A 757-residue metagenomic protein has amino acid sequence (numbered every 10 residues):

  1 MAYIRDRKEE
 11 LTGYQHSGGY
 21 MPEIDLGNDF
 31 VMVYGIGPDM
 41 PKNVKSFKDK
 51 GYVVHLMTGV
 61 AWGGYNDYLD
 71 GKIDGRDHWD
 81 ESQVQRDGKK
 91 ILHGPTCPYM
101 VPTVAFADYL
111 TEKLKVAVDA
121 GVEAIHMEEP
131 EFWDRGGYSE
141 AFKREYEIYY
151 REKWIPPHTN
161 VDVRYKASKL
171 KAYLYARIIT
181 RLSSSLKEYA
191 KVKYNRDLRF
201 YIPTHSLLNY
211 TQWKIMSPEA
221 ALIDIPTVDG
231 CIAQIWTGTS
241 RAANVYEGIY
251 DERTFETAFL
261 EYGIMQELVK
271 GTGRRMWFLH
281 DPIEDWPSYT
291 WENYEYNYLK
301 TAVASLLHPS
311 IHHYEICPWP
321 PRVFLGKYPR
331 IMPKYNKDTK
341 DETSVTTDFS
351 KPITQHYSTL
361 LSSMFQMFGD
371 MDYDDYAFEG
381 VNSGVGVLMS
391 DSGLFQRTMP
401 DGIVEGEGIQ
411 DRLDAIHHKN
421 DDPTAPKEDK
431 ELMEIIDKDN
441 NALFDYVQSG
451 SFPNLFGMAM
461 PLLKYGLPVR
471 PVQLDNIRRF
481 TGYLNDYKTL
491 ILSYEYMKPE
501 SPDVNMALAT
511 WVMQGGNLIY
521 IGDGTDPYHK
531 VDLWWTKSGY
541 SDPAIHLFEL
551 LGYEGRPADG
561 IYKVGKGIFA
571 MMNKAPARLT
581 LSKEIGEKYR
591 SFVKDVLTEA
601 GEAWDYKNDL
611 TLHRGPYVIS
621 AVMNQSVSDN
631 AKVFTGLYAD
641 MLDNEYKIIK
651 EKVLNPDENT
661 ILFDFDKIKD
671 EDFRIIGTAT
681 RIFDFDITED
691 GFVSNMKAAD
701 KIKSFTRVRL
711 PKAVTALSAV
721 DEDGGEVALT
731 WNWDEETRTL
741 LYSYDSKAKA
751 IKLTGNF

Functional and structural regions predicted by a protein language model:
I4-S46, V116-A124, P226-C231, T301-H313 (+2 more regions): Catalytic domains of carbohydrate-active enzymes, especially glycoside hydrolases
D6-H16, H55-G59, H126-E129, Y165-I215 (+3 more regions): Aromatic-lined carbohydrate-recognition surfaces of secreted/lumenal glycan-active proteins
G27-G35, I91-Y109, N160-I178, S206 (+4 more regions): The substrate-binding groove and active-site-proximal loops of carbohydrate-active enzymes, especially glycoside
G35-H93, A124-D134, A190-I202: Glycine-rich, aromatic-flanked loop segments that form ligand/cofactor-binding clefts across common enzyme folds
L56, V60-A120, W154-A172, T180: Active-site-adjacent "subsite" loops/lids of carbohydrate-active enzymes
W62-I91, E128-H158, D401-L413, S538: Aromatic- and acidic-residue-enriched segments that line the glycan-binding/catalytic groove of carbohydrate-active
F200-F452, P557, M571-K574, L579-K583 (+1 more regions): Hydrophobic targeting/anchoring helices
Y494-K697, T706-L710: A conserved amphipathic helix/loop scaffold that creates a polar/acidic microenvironment used either to coordinate
